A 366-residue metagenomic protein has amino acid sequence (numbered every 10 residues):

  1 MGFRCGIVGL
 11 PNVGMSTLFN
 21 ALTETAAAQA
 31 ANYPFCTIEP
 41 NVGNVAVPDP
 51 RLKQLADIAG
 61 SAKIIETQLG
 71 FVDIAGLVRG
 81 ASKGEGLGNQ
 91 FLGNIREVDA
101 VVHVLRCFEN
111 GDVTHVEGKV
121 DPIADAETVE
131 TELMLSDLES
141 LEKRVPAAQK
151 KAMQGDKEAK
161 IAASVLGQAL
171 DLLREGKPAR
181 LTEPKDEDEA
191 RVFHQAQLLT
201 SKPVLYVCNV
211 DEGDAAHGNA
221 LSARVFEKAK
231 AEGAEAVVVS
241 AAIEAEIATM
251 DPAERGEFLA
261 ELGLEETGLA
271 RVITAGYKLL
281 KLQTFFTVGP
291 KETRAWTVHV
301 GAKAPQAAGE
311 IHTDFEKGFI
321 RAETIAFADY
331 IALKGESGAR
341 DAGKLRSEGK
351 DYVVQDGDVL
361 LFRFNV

Functional and structural regions predicted by a protein language model:
M1-T114, I123, E130-E132, E142-K143 (+1 more regions): Conserved G1/Walker A P-loop phosphate-binding module
G2-V8, V13, F19, A147-Q355 (+1 more regions): C-terminal-of-GTPase-core extension/linker across diverse P-loop GTPases
L22, G84-L87, V116-K119, N219-A223 (+1 more regions): Short, glycine/charged-enriched secondary-structure capping and boundary segments
P48, P122, M134, A159-A162 (+1 more regions): Generic alpha-helical segment signature
L77-K83, G118-L133, A152-E158, G213-D214 (+1 more regions): Flexible beta-alpha connector loops of hexameric P-loop NTPases
V78-A81, E109-V116, D214-G218, A245-T249: Switch/connector loops and helix/strand junctions flanking conserved nucleotide-binding motifs in nucleotide-processing
